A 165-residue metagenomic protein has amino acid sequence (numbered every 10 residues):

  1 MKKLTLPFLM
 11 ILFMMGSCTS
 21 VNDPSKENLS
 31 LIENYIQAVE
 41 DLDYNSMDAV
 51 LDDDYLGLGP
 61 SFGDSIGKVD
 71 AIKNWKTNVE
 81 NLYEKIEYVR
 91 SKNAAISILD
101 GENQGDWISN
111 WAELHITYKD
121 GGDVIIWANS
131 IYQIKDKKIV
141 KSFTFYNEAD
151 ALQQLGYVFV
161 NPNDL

Functional and structural regions predicted by a protein language model:
M1-E27: Bacterial Sec-dependent N-terminal signal peptides
C18-N45, A49, P162-L165: Short, low-complexity N-terminal intrinsically disordered segments enriched in polar/charged residues
N22, S61-S65, I116: Short histidine/acidic/glycine/proline-rich micro-motifs that form metal- and phosphate-coordinating active-site loops
Y35, S46-D48, Y55, A71 (+2 more regions): Hydrophobic pocket/interface hotspot
Y44-N45, A49, D53-D100, Q104-D106: A solvent-exposed, acidic/Ser-Thr-rich amphipathic alpha-helical stretch
L51, S61, A112-L114, S130 (+1 more regions): A mature extracytoplasmic/lumenal domain signature
G105-I139: Exposed beta-sheet edge and beta->alpha loop/turn motif
K141-L165: Low-complexity, intrinsically disordered terminal/linker segments enriched in charged and Gly/Pro repeats
